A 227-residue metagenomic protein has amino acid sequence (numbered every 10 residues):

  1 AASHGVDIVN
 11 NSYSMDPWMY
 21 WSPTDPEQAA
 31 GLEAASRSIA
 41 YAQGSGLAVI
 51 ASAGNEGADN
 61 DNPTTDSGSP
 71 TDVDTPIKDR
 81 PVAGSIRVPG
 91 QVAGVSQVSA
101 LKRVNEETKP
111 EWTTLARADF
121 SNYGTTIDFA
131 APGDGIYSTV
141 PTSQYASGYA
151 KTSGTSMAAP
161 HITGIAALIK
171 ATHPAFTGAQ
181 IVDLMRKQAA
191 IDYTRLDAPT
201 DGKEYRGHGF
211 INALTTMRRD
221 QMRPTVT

Functional and structural regions predicted by a protein language model:
A1-V92, S143-P160, T172, G202-E204: Substrate-binding/access-modulating region of protease and related hydrolase catalytic domains
A2-Y13, V95-Q97, A171-T227: C-terminal subdomain of the subtilisin-like protease fold in secreted/lumenal serine endopeptidases
M19-W21, T108, T194: A generic structural signal for short coil/turn motifs at secondary-structure boundaries
G31-E33, W112-T113, D119-F120, Y193-T194: Short secondary-structure boundary micro-motifs
L47, D74-A171, A175, F210-M217: Extracellular S/T/G-rich loop segment that most often corresponds to the catalytic His/Ser-adjacent loop
S52, N60, N105-E106, D192-R195: A short beta-to-alpha transition loop/helix N-cap that caps and shapes the active-site region
N62-T65, K109-E111, P141, L196-P199: Short aromatic-enriched loop/helix-cap "lid" or pocket-rim segments at secondary-structure transitions that line
